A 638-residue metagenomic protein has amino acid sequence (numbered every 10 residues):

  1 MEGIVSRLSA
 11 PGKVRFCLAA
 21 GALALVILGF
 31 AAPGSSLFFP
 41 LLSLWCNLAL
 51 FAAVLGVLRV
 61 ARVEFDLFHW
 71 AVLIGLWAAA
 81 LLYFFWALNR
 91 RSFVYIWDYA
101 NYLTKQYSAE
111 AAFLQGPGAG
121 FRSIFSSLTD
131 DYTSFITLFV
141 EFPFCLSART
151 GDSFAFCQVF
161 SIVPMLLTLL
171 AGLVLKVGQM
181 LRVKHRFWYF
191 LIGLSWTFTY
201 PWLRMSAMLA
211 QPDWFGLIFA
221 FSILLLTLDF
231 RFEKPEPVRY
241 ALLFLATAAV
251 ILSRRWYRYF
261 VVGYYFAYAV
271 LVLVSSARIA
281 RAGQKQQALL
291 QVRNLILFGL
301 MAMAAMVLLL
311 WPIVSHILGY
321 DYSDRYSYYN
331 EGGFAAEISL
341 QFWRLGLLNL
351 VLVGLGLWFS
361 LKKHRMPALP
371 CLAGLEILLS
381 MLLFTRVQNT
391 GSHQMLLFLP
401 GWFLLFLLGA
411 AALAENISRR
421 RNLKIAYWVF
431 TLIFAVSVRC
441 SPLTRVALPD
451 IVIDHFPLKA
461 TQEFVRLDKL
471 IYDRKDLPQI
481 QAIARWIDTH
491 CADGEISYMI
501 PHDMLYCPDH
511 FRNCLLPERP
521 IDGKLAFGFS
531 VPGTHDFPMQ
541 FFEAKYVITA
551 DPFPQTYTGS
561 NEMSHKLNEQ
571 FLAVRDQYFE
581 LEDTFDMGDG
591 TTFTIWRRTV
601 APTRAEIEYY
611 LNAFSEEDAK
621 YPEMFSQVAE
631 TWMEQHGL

Functional and structural regions predicted by a protein language model:
M1-F85, Q291-M301: Start-transfer (signal-anchor) and selected internal transmembrane alpha helices of multi-pass inner/ER membrane
S9, K13, L73, F187-L191 (+8 more regions): Signature aromatic-anchored transmembrane alpha helix within multi-pass, membrane-resident enzymes that catalyze glycan
L50-V60, L169-K176, A269-A280, L345-P370: Hydrophobic, aromatic-rich transmembrane alpha-helices and their immediate juxtamembrane boundary segments
G56, S153-K184, S222, L226 (+1 more regions): Transmembrane-helix motifs of polytopic, lipid-linked glycan transferases
N89-A100, L114-L138, C157-F160, M205 (+1 more regions): Membrane-proximal lumenal/periplasmic loop motifs of glycosylation machinery
Y102-A109, F260-L271, L289-L369, L378-Q388 (+1 more regions): Transmembrane-lumen/periplasm boundary regions of multi-pass, lipid-linked membrane glycan transferases
W202-F215, G391-S392: Short acidic/glycine- and proline-prone juxtamembrane loop motifs at membrane-interface regions of multi-pass membrane
R466-M499, M504, D509, N513-L638: C-terminal luminal/periplasmic domains and tails of membrane-associated envelope-modifying transferases
